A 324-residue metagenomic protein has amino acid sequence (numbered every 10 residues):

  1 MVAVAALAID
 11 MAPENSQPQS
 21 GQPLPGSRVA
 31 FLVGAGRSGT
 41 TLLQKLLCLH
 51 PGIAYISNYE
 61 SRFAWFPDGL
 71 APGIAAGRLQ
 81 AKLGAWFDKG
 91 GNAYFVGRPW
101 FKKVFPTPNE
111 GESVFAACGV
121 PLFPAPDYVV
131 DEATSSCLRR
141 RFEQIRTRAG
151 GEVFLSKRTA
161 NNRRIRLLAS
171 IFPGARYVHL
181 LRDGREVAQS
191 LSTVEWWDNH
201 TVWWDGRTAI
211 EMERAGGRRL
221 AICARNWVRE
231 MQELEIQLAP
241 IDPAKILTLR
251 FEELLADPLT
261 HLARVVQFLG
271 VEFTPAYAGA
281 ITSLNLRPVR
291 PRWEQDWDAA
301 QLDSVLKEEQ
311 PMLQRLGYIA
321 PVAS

Functional and structural regions predicted by a protein language model:
M1-F31, G36, V130-A133, S192-T248 (+1 more regions): PAPS-dependent sulfotransferases, especially Golgi type II membrane carbohydrate sulfotransferases
G34, L155-K157, H179-L181, T248-F251: Short beta-strand segments
R37-S38, L49, E60-R62, A160-R163 (+4 more regions): Short, solvent-exposed loop/turn segments at secondary-structure junctions
T41-G52: A conserved segment at the C-terminal end of the G1
L42, R164-S170: A short acidic, amphipathic alpha-helical/loop segment
I53, A175, K245-I246: Short, conserved active-site loop motifs that form the nucleotide-linked donor/cofactor pocket
Y59-F154, T201-I210: PAPS-dependent sulfation machinery
K157-T159, L168-T193: Conserved phosphate-donor/acceptor-positioning beta-strand/loop module used by diverse small-molecule
